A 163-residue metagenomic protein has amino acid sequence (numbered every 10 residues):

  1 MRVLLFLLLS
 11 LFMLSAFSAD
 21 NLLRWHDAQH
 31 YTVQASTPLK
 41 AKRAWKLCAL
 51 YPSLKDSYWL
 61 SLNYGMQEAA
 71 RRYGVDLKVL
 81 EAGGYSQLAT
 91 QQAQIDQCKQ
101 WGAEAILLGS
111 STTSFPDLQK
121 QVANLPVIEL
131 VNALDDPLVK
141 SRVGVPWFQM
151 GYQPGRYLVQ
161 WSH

Functional and structural regions predicted by a protein language model:
M1-L4: Positively charged n-region of N-terminal signal peptides that target proteins for export
A16-S18: Boundary at the C-terminal end of the N-terminal hydrophobic targeting segment
W25-S36, K46-G65, A69, K78-A89 (+2 more regions): Extracytoplasmic "Venus flytrap"
L47, R72-Y73, S141-H163: Bacterial carbohydrate/catabolite-sensing allosteric modules
A49, K99-S110, I128-L130: Periplasmic-binding protein-like
L88-A103: Short, well-structured alpha-helical segments in soluble
T113-Q149, Q160: Flexible loop/hinge segments that line or gate small-molecule binding clefts
